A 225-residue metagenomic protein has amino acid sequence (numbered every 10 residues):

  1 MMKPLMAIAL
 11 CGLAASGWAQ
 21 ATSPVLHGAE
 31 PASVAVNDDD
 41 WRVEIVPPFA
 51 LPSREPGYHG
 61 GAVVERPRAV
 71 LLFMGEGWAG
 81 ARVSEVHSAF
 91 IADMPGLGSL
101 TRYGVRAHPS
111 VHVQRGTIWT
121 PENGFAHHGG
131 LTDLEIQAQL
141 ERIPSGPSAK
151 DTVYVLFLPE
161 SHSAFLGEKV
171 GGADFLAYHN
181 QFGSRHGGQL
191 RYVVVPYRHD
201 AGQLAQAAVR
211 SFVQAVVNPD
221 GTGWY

Functional and structural regions predicted by a protein language model:
M1-P4: Positively charged n-region of N-terminal signal peptides that target proteins for export
M6-A15: Bacterial N-terminal signal peptides
G17-A19: Sec/Tat signal peptide C-region and signal peptidase I cleavage site
T22-A138: N-terminal carbohydrate-binding/catalytic regions of secreted carbohydrate-active enzymes
H87-P95, Q139-P147, F212, V216: Hydrophobic, Leu/Ile/Phe/Ala-enriched alpha-helical segments that form helix-helix packing faces
H127-F157: Long, well-ordered early-domain segments
S145-P219: Active-site-proximal segment of zinc-dependent metalloprotease catalytic domains
G221-Y225: Post-HEXXH active-site segment of zinc metalloproteases
